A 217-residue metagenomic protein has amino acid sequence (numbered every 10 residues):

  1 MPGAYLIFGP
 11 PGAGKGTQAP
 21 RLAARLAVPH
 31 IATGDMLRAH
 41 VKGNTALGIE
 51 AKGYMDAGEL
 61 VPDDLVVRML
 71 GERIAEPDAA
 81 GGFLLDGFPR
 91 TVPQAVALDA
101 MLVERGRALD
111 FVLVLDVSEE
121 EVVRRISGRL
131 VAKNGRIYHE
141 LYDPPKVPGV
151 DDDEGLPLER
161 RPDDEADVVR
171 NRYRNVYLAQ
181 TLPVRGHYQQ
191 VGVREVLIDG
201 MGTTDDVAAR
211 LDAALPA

Functional and structural regions predicted by a protein language model:
M1-A217: Glycine-rich phosphate-binding loop of ATP-dependent small-molecule kinases
